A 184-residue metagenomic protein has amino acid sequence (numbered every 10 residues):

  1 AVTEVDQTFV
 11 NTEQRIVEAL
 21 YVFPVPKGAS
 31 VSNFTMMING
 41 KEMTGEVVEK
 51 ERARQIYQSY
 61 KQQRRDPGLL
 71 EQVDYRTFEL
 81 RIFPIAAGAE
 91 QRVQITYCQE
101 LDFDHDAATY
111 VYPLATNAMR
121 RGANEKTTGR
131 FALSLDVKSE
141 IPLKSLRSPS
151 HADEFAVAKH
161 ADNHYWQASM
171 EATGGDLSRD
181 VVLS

Functional and structural regions predicted by a protein language model:
A1-S184: Subset of Sec-pathway N-terminal targeting signals
